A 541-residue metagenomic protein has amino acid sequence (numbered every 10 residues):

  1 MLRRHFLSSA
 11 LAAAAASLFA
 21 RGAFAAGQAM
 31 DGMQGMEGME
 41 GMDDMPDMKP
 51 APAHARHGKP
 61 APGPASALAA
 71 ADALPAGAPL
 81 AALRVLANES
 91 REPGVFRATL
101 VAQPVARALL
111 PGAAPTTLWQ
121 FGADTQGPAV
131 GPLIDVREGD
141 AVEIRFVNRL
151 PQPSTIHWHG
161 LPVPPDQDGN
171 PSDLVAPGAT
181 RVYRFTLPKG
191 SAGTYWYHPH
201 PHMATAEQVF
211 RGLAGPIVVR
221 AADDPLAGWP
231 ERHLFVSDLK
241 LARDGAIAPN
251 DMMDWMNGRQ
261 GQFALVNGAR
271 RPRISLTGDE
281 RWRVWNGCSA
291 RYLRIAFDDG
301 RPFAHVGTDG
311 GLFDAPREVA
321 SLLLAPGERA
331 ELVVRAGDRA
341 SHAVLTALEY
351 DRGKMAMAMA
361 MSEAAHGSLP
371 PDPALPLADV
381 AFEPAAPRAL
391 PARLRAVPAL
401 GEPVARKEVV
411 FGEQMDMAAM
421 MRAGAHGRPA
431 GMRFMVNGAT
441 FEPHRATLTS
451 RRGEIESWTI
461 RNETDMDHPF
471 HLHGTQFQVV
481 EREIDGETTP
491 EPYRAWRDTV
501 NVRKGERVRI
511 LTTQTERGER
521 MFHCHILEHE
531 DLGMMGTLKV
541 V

Functional and structural regions predicted by a protein language model:
H5-A26: N-terminal export signals
A26, A113-P115, G160, D166-P171 (+3 more regions): Active-site pocket scaffolds in enzymes
A26-G27, G32-P326, L332-V333, G353 (+8 more regions): Histidine-centered copper-binding motifs that mark active-site loops of extracellular/periplasmic copper enzymes
N148-P151, G287-S289, A336-D338, E463-D465 (+2 more regions): Short, charged beta-turn/beta-strand-edge "cap" motif at the junction between a beta-strand and an adjacent loop
Y195-H198, D338-D351, T515-I526: Short, surface-exposed ligand- or partner-binding patches at beta-edge/loop junctions that are enriched in aromatics
